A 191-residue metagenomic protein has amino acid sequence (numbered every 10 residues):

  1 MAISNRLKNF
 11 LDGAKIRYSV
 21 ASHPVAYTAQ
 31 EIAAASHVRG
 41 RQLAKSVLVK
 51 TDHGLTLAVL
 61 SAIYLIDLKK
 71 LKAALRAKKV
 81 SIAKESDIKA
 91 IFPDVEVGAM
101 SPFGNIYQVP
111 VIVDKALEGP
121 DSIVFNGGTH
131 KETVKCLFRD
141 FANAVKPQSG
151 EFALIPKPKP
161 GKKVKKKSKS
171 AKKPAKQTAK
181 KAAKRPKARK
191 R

Functional and structural regions predicted by a protein language model:
M1-R191: Extended, low-hydrophobicity, polar/charged segments
